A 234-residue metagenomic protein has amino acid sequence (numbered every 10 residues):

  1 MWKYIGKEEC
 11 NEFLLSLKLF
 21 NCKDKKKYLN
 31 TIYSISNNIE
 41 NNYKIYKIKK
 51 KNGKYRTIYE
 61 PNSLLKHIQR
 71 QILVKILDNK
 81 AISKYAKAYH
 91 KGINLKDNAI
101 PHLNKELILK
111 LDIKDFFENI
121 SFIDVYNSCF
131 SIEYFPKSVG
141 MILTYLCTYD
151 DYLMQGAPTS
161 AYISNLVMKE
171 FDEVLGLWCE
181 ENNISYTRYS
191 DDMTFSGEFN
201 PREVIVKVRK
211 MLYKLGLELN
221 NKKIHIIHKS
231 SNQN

Functional and structural regions predicted by a protein language model:
M1-Y46: Non-catalytic, polymerase-adjacent accessory regions of viral genome-replication enzymes
Y4, C22, I58-R70, D115 (+3 more regions): Generic detection of long, well-ordered alpha-helical segments
K7, E12, K25-L29, Q69 (+5 more regions): Alpha-helix initiation and N-capping motif
L17-N30, V74-I76, K80-A81, Y85 (+2 more regions): N-terminal low-complexity, intrinsically disordered segments
N41-K44, I93-L95, L177-N182: Short amphipathic beta-strand starts and helix->beta connectors
Y46-Q69, K87-H90, K110, Y145-S164: Short, conserved non-catalytic motifs in the polymerase core
L65-L111, D115: Active-site-proximal segment of RNA-dependent polymerases
P101-S190, T194-N234: Conserved polymerase palm-domain catalytic core
